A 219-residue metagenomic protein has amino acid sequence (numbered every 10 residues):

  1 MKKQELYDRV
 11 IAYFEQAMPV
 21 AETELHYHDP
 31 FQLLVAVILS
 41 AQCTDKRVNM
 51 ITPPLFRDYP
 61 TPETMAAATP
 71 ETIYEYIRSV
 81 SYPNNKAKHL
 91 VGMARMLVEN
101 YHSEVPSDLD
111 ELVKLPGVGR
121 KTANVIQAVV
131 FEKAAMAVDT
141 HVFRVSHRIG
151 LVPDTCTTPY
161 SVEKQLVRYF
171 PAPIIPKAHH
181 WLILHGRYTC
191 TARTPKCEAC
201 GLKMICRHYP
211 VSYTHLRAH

Functional and structural regions predicted by a protein language model:
K2-Y213: Catalytic cores of DNA base-excision repair glycosylases
T214-H219: Conserved small/polar residues in nucleotide/adenosyl-binding loops
